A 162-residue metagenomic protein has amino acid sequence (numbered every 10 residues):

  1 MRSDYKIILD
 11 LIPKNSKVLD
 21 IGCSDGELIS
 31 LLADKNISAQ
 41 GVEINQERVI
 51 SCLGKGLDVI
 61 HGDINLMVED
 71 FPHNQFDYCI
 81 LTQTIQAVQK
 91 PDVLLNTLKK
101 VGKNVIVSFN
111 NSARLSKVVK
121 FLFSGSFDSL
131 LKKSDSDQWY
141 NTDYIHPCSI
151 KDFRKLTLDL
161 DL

Functional and structural regions predicted by a protein language model:
M1-N15: Conserved alpha-helix/loop element of class I SAM-dependent methyltransferases that forms part of the SAM/SAH-binding
K14, N74-Q75, V101: Alpha-helix C-terminal capping/helix-to-coil transition sites in glycosyltransferase folds
G22-S24: Class I SAM-dependent methyltransferase "Motif I" SAM/SAH-binding loop
E27, L31-M67: Class I SAM-dependent methyltransferase SAM/SAH-binding core
M67-H73: Short conserved loop adjoining the S-adenosyl-L-methionine
I80-Q89: A short SAM/SAH-binding and catalytic strip from SAM-dependent methyltransferases
Q89-L162: S-adenosyl-L-methionine-dependent methyltransferase catalytic module, highlighting the catalytic core
